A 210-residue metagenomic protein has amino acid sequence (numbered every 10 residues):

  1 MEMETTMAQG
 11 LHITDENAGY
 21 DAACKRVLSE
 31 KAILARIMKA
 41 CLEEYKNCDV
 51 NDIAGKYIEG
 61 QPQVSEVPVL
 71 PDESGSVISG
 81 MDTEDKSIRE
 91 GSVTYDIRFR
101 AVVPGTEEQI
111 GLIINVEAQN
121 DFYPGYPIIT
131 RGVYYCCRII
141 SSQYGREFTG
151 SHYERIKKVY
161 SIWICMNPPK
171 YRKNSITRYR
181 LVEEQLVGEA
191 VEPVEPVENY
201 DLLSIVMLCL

Functional and structural regions predicted by a protein language model:
M1-V206: Accessory alpha/beta interaction modules
C209-L210: Activity-critical C-terminal alpha-helical subdomain
